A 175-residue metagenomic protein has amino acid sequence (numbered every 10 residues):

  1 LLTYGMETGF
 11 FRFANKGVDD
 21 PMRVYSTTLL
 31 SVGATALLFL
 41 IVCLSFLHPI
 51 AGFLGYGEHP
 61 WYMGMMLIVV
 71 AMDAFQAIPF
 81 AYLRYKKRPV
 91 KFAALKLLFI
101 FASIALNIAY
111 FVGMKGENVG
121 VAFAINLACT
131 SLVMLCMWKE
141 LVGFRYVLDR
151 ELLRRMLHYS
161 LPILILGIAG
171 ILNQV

Functional and structural regions predicted by a protein language model:
L1, I41, G55-Q76, L97 (+3 more regions): Alpha-helical transmembrane segments of multi-pass membrane proteins
L1-N15, I68-I78, G167-V175: Small-residue-rich midsections of specific transmembrane alpha-helices
T3-H48, W61-G64: Membrane-water interface segments that mark the loop-to-transmembrane alpha-helix transition
R12-K16, M72-L95, F144: Membrane-interface junctions at transmembrane-helix termini in multi-pass inner-membrane proteins
M22, S26, P60, V90 (+1 more regions): Residues that define the loop-to-transmembrane-helix transition and helix capping in multi-pass membrane transporters
C43, L47, S103, N107-F111 (+3 more regions): Structural signal for membrane-spanning alpha-helices in multi-pass inner-membrane proteins, emphasizing helix cores
G52, K86-K91, I100-M134: Membrane-interface helix-loop junctions in multi-pass transport and translocation proteins
V90, A94, V119-F123, L132-V175: Interhelical loop/hinge segments that connect adjacent transmembrane helices in multipass membrane
